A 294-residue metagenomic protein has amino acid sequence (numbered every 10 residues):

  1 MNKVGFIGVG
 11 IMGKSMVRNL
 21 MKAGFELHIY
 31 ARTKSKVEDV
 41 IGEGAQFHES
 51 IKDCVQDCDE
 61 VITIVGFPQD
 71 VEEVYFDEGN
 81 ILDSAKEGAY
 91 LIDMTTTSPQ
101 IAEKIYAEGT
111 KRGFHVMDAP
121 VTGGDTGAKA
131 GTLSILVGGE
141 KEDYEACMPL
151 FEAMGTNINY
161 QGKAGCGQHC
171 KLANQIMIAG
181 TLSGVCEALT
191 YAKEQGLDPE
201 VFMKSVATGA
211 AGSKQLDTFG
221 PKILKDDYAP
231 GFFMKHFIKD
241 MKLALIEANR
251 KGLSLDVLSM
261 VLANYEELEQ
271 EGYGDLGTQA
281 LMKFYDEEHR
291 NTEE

Functional and structural regions predicted by a protein language model:
M1-T63, M94-T95, D125: NAD(P)+-binding Rossmann beta1-loop-alpha1 motif at the extreme N-terminus of oxidoreductases
T33, F67, E140: Residues in the short beta-alpha loop(s) of Rossmann-like NAD(P)-binding domains
I51, V55, E60-V61, P68-L133: Rossmann-like NAD(P)(H) cofactor-binding subdomain of soluble oxidoreductases
T97-Q175: Rossmann-fold dinucleotide-binding core
A130-G138, K163-Q195, V206-T218, H236-K239: Active-site-proximal catalytic alpha-helix in oxidoreductases
Q168, G212-T278: Interdomain hinge/lid region at the active-site interface of Rossmann-like NAD(P)-dependent oxidoreductases
E271-E294: NAD(P)-dependent dehydrogenase/reductase Rossmann-like domain
